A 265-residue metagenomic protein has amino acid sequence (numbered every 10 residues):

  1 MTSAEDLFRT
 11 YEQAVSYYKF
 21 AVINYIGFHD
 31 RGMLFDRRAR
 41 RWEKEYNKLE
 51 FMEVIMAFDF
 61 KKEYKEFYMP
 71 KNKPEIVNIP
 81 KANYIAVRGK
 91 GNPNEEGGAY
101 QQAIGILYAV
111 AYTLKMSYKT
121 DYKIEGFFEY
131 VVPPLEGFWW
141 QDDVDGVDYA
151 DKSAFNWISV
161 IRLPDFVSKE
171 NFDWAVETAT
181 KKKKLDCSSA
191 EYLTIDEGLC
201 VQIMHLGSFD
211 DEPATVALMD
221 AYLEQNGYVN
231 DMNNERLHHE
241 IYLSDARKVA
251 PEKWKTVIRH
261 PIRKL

Functional and structural regions predicted by a protein language model:
T2-A4, T10, A14, A21 (+1 more regions): Ala/Thr-enriched low-complexity intrinsically disordered regions
D6, Y17-Y18, N24-Y25, D30 (+2 more regions): Intrinsic-disorder-associated, low-complexity terminal segments enriched in Asp/Asn/His/Tyr and depleted of Lys/Arg
L34, R40-R41: Short, aromatic- and cysteine-enriched interfacial helices/patches that mediate contacts at lipid membranes
R41-I55: Short, Lys/Arg-enriched N-terminal segments with co-localized hydrophobic residues within the first ~10-30 amino acids
F51-L265: A solvent-exposed interaction/effector surface
